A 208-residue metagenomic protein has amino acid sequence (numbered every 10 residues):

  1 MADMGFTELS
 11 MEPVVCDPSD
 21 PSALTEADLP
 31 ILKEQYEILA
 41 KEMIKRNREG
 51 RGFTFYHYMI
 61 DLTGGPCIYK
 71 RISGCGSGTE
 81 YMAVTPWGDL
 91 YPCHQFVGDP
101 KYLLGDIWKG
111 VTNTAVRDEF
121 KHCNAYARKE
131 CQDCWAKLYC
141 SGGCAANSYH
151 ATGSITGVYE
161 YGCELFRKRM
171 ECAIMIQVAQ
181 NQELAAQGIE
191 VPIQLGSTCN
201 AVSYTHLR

Functional and structural regions predicted by a protein language model:
M1-Y81, P100: Radical SAM enzyme [4Fe-4S]-AdoMet core and its adjacent flexible, acidic and glycine-rich loops/tails across
I31-G64, H94-S141: C-terminal accessory region of radical SAM enzymes
T85: Short, acidic, Ser/Thr-enriched surface-loop or helix-capping motifs
H94-F96, G143-N147, A151, I174-I176: Short conserved micro-motifs at the rims of enzyme active sites and ligand-binding pockets
A125-R169: Cysteine-cluster motifs in flexible loop/terminal segments that predominantly coordinate metals
E160-C199: Short Fe-S-cluster ligation motifs
T205-R208: Conserved small/polar residues in nucleotide/adenosyl-binding loops
